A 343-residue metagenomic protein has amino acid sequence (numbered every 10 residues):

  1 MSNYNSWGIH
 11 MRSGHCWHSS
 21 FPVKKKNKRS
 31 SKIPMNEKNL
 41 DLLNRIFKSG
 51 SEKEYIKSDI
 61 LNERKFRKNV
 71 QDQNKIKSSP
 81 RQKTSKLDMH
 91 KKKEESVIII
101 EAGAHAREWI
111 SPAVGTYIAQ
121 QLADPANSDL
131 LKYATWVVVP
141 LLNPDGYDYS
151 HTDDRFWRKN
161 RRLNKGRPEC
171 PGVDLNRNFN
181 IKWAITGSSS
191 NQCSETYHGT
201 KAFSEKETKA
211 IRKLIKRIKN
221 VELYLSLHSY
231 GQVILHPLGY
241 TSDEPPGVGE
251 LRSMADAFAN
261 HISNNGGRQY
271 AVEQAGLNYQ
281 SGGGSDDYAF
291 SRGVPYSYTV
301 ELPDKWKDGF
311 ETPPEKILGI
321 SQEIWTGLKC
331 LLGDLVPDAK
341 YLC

Functional and structural regions predicted by a protein language model:
M1-K24, K28-T84: Extreme N-terminal flexible tails
H10-S13, S190, K340: Mature extracytoplasmic/luminal segments of secretory-pathway proteins
S85-E94: Short beta-strand-to-loop junctions in surface cap/lid or active-site-entrance loops
E94-D256, N260, N264, T299-T312: Active-site/substrate-binding loop(s) of hydrolase catalytic cores
D129, R268-G276: Flexible, glycine/charged-enriched surface loops at secondary-structure junctions
A184-I185, G267-R268, P337, Y341: Intrinsically disordered or highly flexible coil/loop and linker segments, enriched in small and charged/polar residues
A275-Y298: Short glycine-rich, acidic/polar surface loops and turns
G309-C343: His/Asp/Glu-rich mid-to-C-terminal helical/loop segments that flank catalytic regions of hydrolases
